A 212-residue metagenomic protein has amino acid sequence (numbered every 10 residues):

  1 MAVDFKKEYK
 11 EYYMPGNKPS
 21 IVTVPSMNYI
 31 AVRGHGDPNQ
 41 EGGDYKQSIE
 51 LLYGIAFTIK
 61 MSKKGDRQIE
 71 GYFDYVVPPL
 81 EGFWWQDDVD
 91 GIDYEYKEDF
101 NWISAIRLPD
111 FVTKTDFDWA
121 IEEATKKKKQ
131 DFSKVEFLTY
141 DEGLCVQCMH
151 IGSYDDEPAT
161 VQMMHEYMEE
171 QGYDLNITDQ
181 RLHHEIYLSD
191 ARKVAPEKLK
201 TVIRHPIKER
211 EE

Functional and structural regions predicted by a protein language model:
M1-E212: A solvent-exposed interaction/effector surface
